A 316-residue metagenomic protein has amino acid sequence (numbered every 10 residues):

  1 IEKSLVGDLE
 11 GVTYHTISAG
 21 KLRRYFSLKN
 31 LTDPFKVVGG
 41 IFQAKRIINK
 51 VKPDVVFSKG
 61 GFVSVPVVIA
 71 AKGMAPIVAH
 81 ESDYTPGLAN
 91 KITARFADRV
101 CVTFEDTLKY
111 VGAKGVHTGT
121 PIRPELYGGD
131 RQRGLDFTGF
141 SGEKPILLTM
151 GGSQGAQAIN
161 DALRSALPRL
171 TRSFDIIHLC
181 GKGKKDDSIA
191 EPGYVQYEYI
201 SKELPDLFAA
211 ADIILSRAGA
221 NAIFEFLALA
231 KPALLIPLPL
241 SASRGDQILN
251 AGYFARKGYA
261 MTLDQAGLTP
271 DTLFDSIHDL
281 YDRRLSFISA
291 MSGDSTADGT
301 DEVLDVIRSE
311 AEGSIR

Functional and structural regions predicted by a protein language model:
I1-G39, K45, D264-A266: Conserved nucleotide-sugar phosphate-binding/catalytic loop shared by glycosyltransferases and other
L5-E10, R131-S216, I248-A251, L263-T272: Donor-nucleotide binding loops and adjacent catalytic segments primarily of GT-B fold Leloir glycosyltransferases
G11, Q43-F57, V63-V78, K91-R99: Glycosyltransferases and closely related glycan-assembly transferases that use nucleotide-activated donors
V12-T13, K72-Q132, F137: Active-site-proximal region of nucleotide-activated glycan assembly enzymes, centered on histidine/acidic-rich loops
D54-V55, Y197, A209-F224, K231-P232: Acidic donor-binding loop of glycosyltransferase active sites
K257-D264, L268-L285: C-terminal "capping" alpha-helix adjacent to the active site of nucleotide-linked donor transferases in cell-envelope
D279-D282, T296-R316: C-terminal alpha-helical cap of glycosyltransferases
L285-A297: A short, well-ordered alpha-helix in the C-terminal region of glycosyltransferases
